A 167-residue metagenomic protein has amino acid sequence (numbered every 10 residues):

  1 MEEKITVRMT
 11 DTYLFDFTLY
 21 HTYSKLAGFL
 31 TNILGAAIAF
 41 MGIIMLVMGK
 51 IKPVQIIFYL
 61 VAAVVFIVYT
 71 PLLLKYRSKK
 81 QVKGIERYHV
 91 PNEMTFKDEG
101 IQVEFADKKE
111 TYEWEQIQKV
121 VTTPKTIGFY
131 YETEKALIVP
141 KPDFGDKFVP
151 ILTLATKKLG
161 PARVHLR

Functional and structural regions predicted by a protein language model:
M1-G42: N-terminal membrane-targeting/pre-transmembrane regions
A39, V61-T70: Single-pass alpha-helical transmembrane signal-anchor segments
G42-I51: Juxtamembrane "helix-exit" motif on the non-cytosolic side of transmembrane helices
K50-V64: Hydrophobic alpha-helical transmembrane segments
T70-T111: Conserved beta-hairpin
T126-R167: A membrane-cytosol interface segment of integral membrane proteins
